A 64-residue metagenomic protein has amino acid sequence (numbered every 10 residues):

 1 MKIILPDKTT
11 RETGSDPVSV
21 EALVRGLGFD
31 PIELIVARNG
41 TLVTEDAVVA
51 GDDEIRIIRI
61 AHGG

Functional and structural regions predicted by a protein language model:
M1-G63: Ubiquitin-like/PB1-type beta-grasp interaction modules and other compact soluble beta-rich domains
